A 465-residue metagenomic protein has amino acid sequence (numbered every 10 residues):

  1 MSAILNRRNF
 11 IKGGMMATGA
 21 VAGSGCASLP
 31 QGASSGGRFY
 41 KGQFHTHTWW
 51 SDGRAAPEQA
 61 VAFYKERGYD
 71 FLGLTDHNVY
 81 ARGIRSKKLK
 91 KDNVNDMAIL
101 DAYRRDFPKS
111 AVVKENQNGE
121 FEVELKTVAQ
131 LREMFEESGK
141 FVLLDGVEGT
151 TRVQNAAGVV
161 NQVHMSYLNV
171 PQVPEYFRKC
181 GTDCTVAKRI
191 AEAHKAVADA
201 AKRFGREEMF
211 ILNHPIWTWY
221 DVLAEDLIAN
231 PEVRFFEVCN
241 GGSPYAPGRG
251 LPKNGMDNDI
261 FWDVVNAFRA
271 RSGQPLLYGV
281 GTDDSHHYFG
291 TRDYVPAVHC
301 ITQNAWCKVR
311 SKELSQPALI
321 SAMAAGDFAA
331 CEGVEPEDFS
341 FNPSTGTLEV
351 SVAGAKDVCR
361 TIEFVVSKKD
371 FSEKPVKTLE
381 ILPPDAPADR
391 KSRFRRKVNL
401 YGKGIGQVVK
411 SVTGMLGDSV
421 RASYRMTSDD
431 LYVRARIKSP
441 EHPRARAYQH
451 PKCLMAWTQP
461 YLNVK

Functional and structural regions predicted by a protein language model:
S2-A3, N9-P30: N-terminal export signals
T18, G25, G68-D76, N240 (+2 more regions): A generic secondary-structure signal for well-formed alpha-helical elements
G32-F39, S51, P57-V61, R269-G279 (+1 more regions): C-terminal functional module detector
S35-N213, D221-V222, N240-G241, A246 (+5 more regions): A metal-dependent hydrolase metal-coordination microenvironment
L131-E137, A229, H299-I301: Short, conserved catalytic or adaptor-binding loops enriched in Gly and charged residues
V160-V163, P231-V233, T302-N304: Short, solvent-exposed loop/turn segments at the edges of secondary structure
D183-A297, V358-S372, R425, L431: Domain-core and long-helix interface of multi-subunit machines
